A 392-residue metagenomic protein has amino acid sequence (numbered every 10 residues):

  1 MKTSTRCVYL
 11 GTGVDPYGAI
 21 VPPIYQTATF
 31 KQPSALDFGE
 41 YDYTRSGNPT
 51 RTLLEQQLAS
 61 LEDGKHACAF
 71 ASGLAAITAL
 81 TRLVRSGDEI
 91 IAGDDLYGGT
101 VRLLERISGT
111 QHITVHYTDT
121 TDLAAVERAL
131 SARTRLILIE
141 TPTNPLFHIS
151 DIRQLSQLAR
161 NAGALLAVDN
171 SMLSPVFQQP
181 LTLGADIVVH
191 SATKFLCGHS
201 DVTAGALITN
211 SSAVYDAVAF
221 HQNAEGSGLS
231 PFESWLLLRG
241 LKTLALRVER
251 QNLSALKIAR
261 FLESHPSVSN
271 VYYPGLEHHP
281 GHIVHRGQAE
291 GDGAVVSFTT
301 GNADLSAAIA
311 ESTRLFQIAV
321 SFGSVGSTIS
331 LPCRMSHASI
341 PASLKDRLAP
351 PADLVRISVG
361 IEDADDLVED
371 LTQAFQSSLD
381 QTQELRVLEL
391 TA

Functional and structural regions predicted by a protein language model:
M1-Y41, L388-A392: N-terminal glycine-rich, Lys/His-bearing helix-loop that initiates the first secondary-structure elements of many
Y9, G13-P16, A67-H265, L385-T391: Conserved PLP-enzyme active-site core in the AAT-like
P23-Y25, P33-L53, Q57-S60, T328-D353: Glycine-rich phosphate/pyrophosphate-binding loop and adjacent beta-alpha nucleotide/cofactor-binding cores
T29-T78, R82-L83, G99-R106: Conserved N-terminal alpha-helix of the aminotransferase class I/II PLP-enzyme fold
A132, I329-A392: PLP-dependent enzyme catalytic core of the Aspartate aminotransferase-like
L136, L165, I187, N270 (+2 more regions): Structural preference for beta-strand elements that scaffold enzyme active sites
L237-L246, G293-G301, R356-G360: Short, well-ordered beta-strand elements within core beta-sheets of diverse protein domains
L256-V320, I340-D346, Q383-T391: Conserved small-domain helix->loop->beta segment predominantly found in fold-type I
